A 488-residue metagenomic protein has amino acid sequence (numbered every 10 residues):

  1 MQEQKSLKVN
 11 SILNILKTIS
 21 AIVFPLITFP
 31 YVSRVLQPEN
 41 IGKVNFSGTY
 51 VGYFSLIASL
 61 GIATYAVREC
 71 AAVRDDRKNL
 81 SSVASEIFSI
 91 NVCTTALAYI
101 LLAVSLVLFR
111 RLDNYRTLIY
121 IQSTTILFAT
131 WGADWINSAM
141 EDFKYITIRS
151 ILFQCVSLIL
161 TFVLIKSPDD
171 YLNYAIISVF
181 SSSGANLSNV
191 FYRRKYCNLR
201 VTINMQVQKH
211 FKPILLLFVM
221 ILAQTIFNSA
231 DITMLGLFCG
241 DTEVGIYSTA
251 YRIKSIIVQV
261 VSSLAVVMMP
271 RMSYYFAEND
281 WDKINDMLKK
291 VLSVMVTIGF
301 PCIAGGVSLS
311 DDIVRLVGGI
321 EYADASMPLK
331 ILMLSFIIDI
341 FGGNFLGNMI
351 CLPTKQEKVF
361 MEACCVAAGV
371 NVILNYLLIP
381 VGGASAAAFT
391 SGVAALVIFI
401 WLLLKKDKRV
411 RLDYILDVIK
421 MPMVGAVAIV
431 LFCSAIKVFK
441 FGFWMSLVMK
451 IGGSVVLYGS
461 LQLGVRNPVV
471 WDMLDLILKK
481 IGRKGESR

Functional and structural regions predicted by a protein language model:
M1-E3, L7, K144-T147, Y171-S178 (+7 more regions): Interhelical loop/hinge segments that connect adjacent transmembrane helices in multipass membrane
Q4, L106-Q122, V307-D339: Interfacial segments at transmembrane-helix termini and the short loops linking adjacent helices
K5-T64, Y99, A103-L106, S157-L158 (+4 more regions): Signature of the first transmembrane helix
F29-P30, S59-D75, A250, K254-L292 (+2 more regions): Helix-loop junctions and terminal segments of transmembrane helices in multi-pass membrane transport/translocation
Y31, G42-S59, L216, D231-T233 (+4 more regions): Alpha-helical transmembrane segments of polytopic membrane transporters and translocases
R116, L127-I148, L334-V366, L377: Membrane-interface junctions at transmembrane-helix termini in multi-pass inner-membrane proteins
R116, Y120-S123, T147-K195, P213 (+4 more regions): Hydrophobic alpha-helical transmembrane segments
S434-R488: Membrane-proximal transmembrane or re-entrant/amphipathic helices at the cytosolic face
